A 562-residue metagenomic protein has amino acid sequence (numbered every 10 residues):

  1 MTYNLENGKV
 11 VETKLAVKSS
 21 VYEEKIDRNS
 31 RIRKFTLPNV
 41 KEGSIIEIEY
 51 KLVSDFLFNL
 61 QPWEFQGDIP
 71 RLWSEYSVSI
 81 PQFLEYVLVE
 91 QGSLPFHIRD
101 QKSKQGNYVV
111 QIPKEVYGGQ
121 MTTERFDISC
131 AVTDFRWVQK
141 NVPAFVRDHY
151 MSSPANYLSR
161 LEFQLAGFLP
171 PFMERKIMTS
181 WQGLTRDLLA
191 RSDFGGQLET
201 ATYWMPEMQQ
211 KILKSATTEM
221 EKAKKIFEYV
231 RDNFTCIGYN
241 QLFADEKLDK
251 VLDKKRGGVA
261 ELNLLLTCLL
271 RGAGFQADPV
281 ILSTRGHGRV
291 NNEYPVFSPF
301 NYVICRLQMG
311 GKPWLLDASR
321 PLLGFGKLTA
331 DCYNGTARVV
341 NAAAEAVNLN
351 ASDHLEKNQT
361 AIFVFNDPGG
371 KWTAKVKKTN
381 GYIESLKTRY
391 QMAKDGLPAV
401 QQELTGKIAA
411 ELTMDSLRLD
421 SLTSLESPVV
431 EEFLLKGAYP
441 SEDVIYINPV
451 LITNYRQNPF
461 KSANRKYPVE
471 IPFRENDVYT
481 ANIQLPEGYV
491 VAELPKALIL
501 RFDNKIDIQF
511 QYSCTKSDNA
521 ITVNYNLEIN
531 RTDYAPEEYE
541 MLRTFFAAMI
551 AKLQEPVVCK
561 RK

Functional and structural regions predicted by a protein language model:
M1-K562: A sensor for short, sequence-defined functional sites
